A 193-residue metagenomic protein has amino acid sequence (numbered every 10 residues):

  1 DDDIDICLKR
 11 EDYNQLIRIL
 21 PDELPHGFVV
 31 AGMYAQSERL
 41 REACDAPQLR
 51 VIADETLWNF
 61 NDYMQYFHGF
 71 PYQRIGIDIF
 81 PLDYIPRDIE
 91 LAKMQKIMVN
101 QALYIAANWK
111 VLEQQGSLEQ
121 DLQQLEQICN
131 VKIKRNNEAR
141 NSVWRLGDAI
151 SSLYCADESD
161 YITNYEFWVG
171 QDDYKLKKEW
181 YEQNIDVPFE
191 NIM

Functional and structural regions predicted by a protein language model:
D1-I4, L8-I17, E179: Active-site nucleotide-donor binding segment shared across nucleotidyl transfer reactions
L20-R87, A92, A107-M193: Conserved catalytic core of two-metal-ion nucleotidyltransferases
K93-Q101: Short, His- and charge-rich active-site/binding loops that engage polyanionic ligands
